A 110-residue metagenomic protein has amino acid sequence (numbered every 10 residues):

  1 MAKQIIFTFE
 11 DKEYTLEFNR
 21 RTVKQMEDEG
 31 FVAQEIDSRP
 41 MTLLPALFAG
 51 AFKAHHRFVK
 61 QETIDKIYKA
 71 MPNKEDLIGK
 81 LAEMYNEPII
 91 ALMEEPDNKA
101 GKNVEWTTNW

Functional and structural regions predicted by a protein language model:
M1-F9, R21-K24, D28-S38, T42 (+1 more regions): Charged interaction scaffolds used for protein-protein
Y14-L16: Short, isolated positions in well-ordered beta-strands
